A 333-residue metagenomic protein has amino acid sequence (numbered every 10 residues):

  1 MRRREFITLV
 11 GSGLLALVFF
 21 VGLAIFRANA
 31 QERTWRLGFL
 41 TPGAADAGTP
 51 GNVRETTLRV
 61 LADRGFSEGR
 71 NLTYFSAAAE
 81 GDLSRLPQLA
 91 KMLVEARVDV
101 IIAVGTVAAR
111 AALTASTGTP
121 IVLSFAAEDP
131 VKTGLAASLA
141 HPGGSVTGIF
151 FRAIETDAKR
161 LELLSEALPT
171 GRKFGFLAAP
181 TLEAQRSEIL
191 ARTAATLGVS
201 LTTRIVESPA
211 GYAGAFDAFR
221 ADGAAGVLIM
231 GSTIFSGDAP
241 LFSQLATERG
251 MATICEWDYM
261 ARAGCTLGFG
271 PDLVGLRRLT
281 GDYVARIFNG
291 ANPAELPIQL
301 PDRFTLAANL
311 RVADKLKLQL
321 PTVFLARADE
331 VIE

Functional and structural regions predicted by a protein language model:
M1-E333: Short hydrophobic alpha-helices and adjacent helix-cap/hinge residues
